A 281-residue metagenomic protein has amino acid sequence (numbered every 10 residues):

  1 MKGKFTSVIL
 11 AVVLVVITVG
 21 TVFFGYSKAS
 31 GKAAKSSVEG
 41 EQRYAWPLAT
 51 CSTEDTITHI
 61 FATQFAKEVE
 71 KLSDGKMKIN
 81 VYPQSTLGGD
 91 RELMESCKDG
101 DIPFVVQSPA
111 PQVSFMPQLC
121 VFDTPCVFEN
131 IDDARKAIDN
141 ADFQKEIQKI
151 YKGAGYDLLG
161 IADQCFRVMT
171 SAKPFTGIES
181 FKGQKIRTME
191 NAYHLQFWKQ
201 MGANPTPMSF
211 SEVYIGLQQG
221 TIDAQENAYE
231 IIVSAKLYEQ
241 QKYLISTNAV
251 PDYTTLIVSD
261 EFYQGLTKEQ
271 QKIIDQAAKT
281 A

Functional and structural regions predicted by a protein language model:
K2-D133, K152-A281: N-terminal secretory/targeting leader peptides
E129-I150: A gly/proline- and charged-residue-enriched helix-loop-helix capping module
